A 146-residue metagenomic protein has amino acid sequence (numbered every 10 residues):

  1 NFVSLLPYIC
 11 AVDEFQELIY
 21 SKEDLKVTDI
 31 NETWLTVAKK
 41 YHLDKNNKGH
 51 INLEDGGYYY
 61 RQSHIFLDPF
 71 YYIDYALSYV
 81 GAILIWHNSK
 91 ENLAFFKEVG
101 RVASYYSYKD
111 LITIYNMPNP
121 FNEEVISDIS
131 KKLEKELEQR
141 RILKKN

Functional and structural regions predicted by a protein language model:
I9, D13, S21-N146: C-terminal, non-catalytic "cap/extension" segments appended to globular domains
E17: Conserved binding/catalytic microenvironments
